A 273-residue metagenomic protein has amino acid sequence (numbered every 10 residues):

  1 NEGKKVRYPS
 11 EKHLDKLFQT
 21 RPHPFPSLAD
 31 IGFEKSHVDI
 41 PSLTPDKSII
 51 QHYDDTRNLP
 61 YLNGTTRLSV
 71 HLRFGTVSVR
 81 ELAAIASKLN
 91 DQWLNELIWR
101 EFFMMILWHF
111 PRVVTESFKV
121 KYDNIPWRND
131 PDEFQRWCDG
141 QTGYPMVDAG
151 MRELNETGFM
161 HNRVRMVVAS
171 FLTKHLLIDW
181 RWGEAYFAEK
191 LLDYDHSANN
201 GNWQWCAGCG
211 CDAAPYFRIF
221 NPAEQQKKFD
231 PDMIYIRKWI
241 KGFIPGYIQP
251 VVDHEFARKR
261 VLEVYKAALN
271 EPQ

Functional and structural regions predicted by a protein language model:
N1-Y122, Q225-Q273: Glycine/tryptophan-enriched, flexible segments
G64-K238: Active-site-proximal binding-pocket segments
